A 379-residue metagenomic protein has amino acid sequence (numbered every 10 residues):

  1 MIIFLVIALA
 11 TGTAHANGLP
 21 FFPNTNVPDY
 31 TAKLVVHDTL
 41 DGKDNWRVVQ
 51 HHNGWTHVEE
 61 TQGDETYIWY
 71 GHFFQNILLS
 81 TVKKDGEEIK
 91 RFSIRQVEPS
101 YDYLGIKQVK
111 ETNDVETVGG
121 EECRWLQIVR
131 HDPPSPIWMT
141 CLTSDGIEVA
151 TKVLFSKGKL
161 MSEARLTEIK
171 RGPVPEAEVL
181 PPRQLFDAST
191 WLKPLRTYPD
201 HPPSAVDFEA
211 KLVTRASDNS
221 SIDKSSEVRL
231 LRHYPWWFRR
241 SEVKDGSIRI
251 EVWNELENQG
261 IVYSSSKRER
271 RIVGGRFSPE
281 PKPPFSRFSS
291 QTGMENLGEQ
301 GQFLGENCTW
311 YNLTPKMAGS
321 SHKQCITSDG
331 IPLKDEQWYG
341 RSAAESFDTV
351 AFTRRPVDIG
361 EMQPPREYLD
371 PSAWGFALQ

Functional and structural regions predicted by a protein language model:
M1-G12: Bacterial N-terminal signal peptides
G18-Q379: Extended soluble regions of mature proteins
